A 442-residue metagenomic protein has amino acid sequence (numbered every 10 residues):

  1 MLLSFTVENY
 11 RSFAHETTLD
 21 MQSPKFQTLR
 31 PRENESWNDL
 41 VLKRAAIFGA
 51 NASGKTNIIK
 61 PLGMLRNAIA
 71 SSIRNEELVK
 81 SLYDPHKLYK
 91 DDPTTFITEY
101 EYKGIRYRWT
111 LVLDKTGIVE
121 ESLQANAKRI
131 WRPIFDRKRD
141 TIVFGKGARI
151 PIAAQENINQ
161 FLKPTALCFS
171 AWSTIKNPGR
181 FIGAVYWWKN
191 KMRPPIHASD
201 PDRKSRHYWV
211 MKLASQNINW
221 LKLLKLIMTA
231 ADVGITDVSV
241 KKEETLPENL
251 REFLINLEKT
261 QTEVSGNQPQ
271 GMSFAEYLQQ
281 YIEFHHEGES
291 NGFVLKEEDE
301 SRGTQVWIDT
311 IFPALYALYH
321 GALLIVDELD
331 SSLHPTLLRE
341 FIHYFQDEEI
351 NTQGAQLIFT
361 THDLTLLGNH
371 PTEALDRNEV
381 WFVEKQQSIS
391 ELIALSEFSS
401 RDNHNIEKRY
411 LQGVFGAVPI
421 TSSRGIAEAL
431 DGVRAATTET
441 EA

Functional and structural regions predicted by a protein language model:
M1, K90-T95, D114-V119, A275-Y281 (+1 more regions): A short, compositionally biased
M1-W37, V41-R66, H285-I420: Switch/communication elements of ASCE P-loop NTPase nucleotide-binding domains
S12, Y102-R106, K128, E287-S290: Glycine-centered tight beta-turn/hairpin loop motif at sheet-sheet or coil-to-beta transitions
T18, I97, R108-V112, I134 (+1 more regions): Short, surface-exposed charged micro-motifs
E35-A46, A50, T56-I118: Conserved P-loop NTP-binding catalytic core
F96-E101, S122-L123, I282-H285: Short beta-strand segments that buttress and anchor functional surface loops
R108-N256: Electropositive, glycine-dotted interaction segments that contact anionic polymers or phosphate-rich ligands
K204-D299, P419, R424-I426, L430 (+1 more regions): Extended helical coiled-coil dimerization/tether regions that scaffold and oligomerize large DNA-maintenance assemblies
